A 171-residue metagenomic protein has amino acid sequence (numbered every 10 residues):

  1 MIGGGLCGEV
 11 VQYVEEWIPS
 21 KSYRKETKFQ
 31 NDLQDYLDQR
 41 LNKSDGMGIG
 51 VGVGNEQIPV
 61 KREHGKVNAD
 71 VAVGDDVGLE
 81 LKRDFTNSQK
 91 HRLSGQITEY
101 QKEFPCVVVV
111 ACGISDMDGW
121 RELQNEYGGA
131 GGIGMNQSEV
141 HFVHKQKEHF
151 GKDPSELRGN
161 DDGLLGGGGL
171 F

Functional and structural regions predicted by a protein language model:
M1-I2, E63, I133-F171: Non-catalytic C-terminal interaction segments of nucleic acid-processing enzymes
L6-K21: A short, surface-exposed helix-loop junction/capping segment
V11-Y13, D76, V107-V109: Glycine-rich, often proline-containing surface loops adjacent to acidic residues and nearby aromatics that form
S20-V77, N87-H91, H149-F150: Active-site metal-binding core of divalent-cation-utilizing nuclease and nuclease-like domains
E80: Extracellular glycoside hydrolase catalytic/binding regions
S88, K102-M135, F142-K145: Nucleic-acid nuclease catalytic cores
S94-Y100: Histidine-anchored nucleotide/phosphate-binding helix
